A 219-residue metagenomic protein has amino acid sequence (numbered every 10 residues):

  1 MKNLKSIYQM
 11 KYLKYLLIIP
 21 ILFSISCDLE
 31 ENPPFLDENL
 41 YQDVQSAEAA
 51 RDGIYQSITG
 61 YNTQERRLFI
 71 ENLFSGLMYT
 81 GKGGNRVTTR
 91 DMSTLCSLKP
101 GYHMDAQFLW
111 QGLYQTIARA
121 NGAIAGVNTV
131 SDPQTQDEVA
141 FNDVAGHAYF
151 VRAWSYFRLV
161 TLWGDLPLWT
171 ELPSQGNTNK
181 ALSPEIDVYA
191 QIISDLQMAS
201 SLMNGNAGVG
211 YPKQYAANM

Functional and structural regions predicted by a protein language model:
M1-L36: Bacterial Sec-dependent N-terminal signal peptides
C27-E31, D165-L166, I193-M203, Y215-M219: Aromatic-residue-lined binding/catalytic grooves and analogous aromatic/hydrophobic interfacial grooves in multimeric
C27-L73: Membrane-proximal, proline-rich intrinsically disordered regions
L36, Q136-D137, T170-N177: Short linear capping/connector segments at secondary-structure termini
E38-Y41, Q45, E65-G84, N204-M219: Short, surface-exposed recognition loops and adjoining beta-strand edges that mediate ligand/DNA contacts, enriched
L40-Y41, L73, M92-L98, L168: Short clusters of hydrophobic/aromatic residues that line enzyme substrate/ligand-binding pockets
E48, Q56, V87-W163, N177-I186 (+1 more regions): Conserved, well-structured interaction surfaces
T63, V160-P167: Proline-centered turn/helix-capping motifs that create local helix->coil transitions or kinks
